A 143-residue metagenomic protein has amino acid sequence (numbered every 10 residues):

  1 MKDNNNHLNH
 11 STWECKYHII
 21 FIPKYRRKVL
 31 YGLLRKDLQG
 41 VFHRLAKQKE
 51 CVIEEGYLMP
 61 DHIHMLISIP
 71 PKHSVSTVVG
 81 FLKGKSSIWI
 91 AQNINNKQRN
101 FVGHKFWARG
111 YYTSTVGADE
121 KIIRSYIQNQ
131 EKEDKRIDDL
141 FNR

Functional and structural regions predicted by a protein language model:
M1-R143: Basic nucleic-acid-binding interfaces
